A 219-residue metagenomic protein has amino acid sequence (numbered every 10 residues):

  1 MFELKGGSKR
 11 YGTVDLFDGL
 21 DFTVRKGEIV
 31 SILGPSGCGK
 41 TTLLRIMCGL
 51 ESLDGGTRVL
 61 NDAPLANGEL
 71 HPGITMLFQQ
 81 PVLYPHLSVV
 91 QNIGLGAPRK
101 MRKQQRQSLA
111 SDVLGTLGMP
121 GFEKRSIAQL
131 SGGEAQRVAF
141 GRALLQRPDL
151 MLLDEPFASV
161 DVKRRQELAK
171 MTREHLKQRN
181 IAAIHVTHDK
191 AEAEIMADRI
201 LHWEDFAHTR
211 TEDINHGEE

Functional and structural regions predicted by a protein language model:
L33-P35: The feature captures the beta-strand-to-loop junction immediately N-terminal to the Walker
C48: Helix-to-loop junction immediately C-terminal to a conserved catalytic motif
S52, L87-Q107, T116: ABC-type ATPase nucleotide-binding domains, specifically the catalytic core motifs of the NBD
D62-Q80, R99, K103-Q107: ABC ATPase NBD coupling module
Q104-F122, A128, R173-E174: Conserved ABC ATPase "signature" region
S126-L130, E134-Q136: Conserved ABC ATPase signature
L145-D149: A short, proline-enriched helix->beta-strand linker immediately N-terminal to the Walker B motif in ABC-type P-loop
